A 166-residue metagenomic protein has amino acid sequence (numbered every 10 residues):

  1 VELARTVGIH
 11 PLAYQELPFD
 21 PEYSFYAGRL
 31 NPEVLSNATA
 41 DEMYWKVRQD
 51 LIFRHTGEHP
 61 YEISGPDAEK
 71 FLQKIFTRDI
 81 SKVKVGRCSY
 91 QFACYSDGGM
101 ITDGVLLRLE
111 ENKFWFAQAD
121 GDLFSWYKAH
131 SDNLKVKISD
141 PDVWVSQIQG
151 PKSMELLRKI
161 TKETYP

Functional and structural regions predicted by a protein language model:
V1-C94, G99: Acidic, proline/glycine-enriched N-terminal capping motif
T102: Short beta-strand or tight-loop elements that sit immediately N-terminal to catalytic metal-binding acidic residues
V105-P166: Acidic, low-complexity central loop/insert segments
